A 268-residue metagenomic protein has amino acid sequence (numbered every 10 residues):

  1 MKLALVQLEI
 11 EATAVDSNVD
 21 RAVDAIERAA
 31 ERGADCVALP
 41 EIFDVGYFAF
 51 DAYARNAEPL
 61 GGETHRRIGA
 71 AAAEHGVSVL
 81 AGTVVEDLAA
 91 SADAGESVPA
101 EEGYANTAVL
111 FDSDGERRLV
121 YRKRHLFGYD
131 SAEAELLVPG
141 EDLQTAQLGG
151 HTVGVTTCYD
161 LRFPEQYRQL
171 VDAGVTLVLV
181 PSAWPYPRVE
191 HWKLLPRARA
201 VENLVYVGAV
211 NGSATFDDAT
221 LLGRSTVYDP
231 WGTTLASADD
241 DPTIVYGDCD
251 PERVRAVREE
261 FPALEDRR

Functional and structural regions predicted by a protein language model:
M1-L5: Extreme N-terminal starter segment of soluble prokaryotic enzymes
V15, D24-S113, V120, Y186-V189 (+1 more regions): Cys-nucleophile CN-hydrolase/nitrilase-fold catalytic domain and related Cys-dependent amidase chemistry that acts on
D35-C36, S78, H151-V153, L177: Structural motif
E63-S78, R162-T243: CN hydrolase (nitrilase-like) catalytic-core segments centered on the catalytic cysteine and neighboring Lys/Glu
A70, A90-Q169, A173, P187-R188 (+3 more regions): Active-site catalytic loop in hydrolytic enzyme cores
A81-T83, N106-L110, Q144-A146, S225-V227 (+1 more regions): Short beta-strand scaffold segments in enzyme catalytic cores
G82, L119-K123, V180, S237: Residue-level detector of high-confidence beta-strand sites
R124-F127, D240-I244: A short acidic/small-residue loop/turn micro-motif
